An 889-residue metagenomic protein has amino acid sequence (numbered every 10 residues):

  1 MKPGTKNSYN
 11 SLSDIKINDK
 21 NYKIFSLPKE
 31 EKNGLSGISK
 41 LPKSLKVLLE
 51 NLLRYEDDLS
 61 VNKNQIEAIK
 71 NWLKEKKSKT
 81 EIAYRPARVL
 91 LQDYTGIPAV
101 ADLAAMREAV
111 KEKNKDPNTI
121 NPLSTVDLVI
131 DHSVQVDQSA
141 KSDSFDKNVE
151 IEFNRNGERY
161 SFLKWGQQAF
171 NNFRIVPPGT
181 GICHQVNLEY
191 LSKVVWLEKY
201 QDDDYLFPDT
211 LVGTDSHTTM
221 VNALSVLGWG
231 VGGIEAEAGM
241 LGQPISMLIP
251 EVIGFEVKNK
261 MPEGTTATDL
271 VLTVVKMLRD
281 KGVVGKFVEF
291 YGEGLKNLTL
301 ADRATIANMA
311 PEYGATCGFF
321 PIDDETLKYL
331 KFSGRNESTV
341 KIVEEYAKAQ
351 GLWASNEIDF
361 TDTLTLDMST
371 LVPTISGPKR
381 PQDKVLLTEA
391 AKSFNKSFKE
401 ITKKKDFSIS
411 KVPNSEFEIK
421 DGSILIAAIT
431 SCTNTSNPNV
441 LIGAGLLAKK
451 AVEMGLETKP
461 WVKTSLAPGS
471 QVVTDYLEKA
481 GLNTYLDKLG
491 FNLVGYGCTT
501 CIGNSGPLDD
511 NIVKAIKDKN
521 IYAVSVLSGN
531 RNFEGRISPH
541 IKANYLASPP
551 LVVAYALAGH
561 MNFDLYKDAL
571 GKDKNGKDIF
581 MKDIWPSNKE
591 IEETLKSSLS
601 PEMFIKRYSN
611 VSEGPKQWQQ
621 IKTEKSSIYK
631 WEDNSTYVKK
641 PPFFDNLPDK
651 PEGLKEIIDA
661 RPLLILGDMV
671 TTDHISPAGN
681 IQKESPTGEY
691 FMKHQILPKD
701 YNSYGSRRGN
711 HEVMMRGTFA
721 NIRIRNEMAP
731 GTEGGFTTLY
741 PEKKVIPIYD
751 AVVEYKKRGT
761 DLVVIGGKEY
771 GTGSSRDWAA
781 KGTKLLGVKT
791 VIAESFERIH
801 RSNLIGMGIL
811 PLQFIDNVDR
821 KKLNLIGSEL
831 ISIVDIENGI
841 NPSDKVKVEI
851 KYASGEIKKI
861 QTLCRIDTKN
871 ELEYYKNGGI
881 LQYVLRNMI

Functional and structural regions predicted by a protein language model:
M1-I889: Fe-S-dependent hydro-lyases/dehydratases of central metabolism
